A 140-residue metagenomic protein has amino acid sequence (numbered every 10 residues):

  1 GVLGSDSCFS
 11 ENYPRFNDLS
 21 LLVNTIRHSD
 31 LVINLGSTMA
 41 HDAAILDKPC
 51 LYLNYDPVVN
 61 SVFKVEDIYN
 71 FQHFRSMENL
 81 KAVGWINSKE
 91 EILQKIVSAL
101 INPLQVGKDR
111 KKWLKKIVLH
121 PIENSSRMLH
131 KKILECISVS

Functional and structural regions predicted by a protein language model:
G1-H41, L46: Donor nucleotide-activated moiety binding/catalytic core segment of transferases that use nucleotide-activated donors
F16-S20, K115, L119-E123: Conserved nucleotide-sugar donor-binding subdomain of glycosyltransferases
N24, E90-E91, M128: An acidic, carboxylate-rich microenvironment
T25, W85, V118-I122: Aromatic-acidic/polar surface patches that form glycan- and anion
T38-I117: Catalytic binding pocket for nucleotide-activated donors in carbohydrate/polymer assembly enzymes
I122-S140: C-terminal alpha-helical cap of glycosyltransferases
